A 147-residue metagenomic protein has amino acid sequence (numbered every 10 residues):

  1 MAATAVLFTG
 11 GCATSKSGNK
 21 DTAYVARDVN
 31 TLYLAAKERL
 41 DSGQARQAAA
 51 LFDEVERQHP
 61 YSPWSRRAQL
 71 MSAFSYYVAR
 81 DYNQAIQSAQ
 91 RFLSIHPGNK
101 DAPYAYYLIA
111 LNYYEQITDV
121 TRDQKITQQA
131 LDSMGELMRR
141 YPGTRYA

Functional and structural regions predicted by a protein language model:
M1-T9: Bacterial N-terminal signal peptides
F8-A147: Acidic, polar-rich low-complexity tracts and alpha-helical solenoid repeat scaffolds
